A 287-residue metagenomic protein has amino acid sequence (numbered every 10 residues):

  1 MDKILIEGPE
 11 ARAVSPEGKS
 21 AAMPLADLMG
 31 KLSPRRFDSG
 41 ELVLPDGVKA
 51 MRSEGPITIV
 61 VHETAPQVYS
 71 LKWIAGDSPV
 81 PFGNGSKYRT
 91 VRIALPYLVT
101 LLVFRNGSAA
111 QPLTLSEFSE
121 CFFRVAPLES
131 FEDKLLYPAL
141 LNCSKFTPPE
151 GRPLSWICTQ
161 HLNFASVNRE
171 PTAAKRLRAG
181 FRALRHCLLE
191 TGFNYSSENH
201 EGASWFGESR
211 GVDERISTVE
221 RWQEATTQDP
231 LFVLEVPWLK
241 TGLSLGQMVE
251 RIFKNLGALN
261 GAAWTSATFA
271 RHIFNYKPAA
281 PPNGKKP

Functional and structural regions predicted by a protein language model:
D2-N168, A179, A183: Compact alpha/beta protein-protein interaction domains typified by the UBC
D133-P287: Domain-scale recognition of soluble eukaryotic interaction modules
